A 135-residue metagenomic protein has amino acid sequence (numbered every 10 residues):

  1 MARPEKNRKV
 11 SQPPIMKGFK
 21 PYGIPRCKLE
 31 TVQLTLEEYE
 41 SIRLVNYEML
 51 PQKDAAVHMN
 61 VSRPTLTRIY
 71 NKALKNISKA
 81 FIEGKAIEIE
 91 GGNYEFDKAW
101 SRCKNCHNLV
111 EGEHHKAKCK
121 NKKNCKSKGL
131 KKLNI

Functional and structural regions predicted by a protein language model:
I15-E30: Short, Lys/Arg-enriched N-terminal segment that forms or immediately precedes the first helix of a structured domain
E38-I42: Short alpha-helical "packing" element that flanks the helix-turn-helix/winged-helix DNA-binding module
V45, A56: The alpha-helix within a helix-turn-helix
L74-F81: C-terminal flanking helix
E95-I135: Helix-turn-helix/homeodomain-like alpha-helical modules used for DNA recognition and transcription-factor dimerization
